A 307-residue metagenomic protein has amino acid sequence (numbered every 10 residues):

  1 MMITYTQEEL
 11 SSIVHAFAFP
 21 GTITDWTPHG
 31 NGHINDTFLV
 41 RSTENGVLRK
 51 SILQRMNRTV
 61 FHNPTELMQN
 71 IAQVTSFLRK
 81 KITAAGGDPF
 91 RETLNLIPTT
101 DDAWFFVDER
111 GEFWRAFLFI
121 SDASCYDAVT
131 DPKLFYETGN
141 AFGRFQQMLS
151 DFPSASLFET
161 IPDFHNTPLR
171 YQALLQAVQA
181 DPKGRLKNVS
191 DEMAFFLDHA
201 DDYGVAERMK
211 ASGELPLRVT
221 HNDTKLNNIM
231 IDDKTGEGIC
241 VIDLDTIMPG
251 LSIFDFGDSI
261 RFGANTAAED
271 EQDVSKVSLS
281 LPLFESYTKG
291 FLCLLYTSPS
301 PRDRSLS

Functional and structural regions predicted by a protein language model:
M2-G21: Juxta-kinase regulatory segment immediately upstream of eukaryotic protein kinase catalytic domains
T22-W26: Conserved N-terminal boundary motif of the eukaryotic protein kinase catalytic domain
G30-T43, L48-L53, L96, D201-F254: Active-site acidic catalytic loop and adjacent metal/ATP-binding pocket of ATP-dependent phosphoryl transfer enzymes
D36, K50-S51, M56-H165: Conserved ATP-binding subdomain of kinase catalytic cores across diverse folds
H62-T65, I120-T138, D151-H221, D232-E237: ATP-dependent phospho-/nucleotidyl transfer catalytic cores
I253-L295: Active-site activation/catalytic loop segments of kinase-like enzymes and analogous catalytic loops in related
Y296-D303: Conserved small/polar residues in nucleotide/adenosyl-binding loops
